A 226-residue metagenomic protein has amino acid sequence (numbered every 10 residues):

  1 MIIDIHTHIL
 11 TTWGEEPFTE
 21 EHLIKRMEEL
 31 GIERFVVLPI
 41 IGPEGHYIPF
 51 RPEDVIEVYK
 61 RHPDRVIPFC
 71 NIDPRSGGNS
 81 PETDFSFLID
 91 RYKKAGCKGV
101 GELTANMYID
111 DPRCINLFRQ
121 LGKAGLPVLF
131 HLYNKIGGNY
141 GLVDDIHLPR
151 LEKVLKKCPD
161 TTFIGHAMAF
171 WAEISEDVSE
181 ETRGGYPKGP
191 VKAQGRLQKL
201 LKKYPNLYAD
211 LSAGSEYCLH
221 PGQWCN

Functional and structural regions predicted by a protein language model:
M1-I56: An N-terminally biased module of ancient metal coordination in phosphate/nucleic-acid-related enzymes
I3-T7, F35-V37, V66-C70, V100-E102 (+3 more regions): Hydrophobic faces of well-ordered beta-strands that scaffold small-molecule active sites in alpha/beta enzyme cores
H8-L10, I40-G42, N71-R75, L103-N106 (+3 more regions): Active-site beta-loop-alpha junctions enriched in small/polar residues
T11-E15, H46, G77-G78, A105-M107 (+3 more regions): Short, flexible loop segments at the rims of nucleotide/cofactor-binding pockets, characterized by
F18-I24, Y47-V58, D84-F87, H147-E152 (+2 more regions): Alpha-helical scaffolding within the catalytic cores of extracellular/periplasmic polymer-degrading hydrolases
M27, Y59-P63, L155-K156, L201-K202: N-terminal cationic-hydrophobic initiation segments that often serve targeting/anchoring roles
E33-R34, H46-I146: Active-site gating/metal-coordination segments in enzymes
G99, C114-N226: Catalytic pocket-lining loop regions of alpha/beta-barrel enzymes, especially the amidohydrolase/enolase/GH5 lineages
